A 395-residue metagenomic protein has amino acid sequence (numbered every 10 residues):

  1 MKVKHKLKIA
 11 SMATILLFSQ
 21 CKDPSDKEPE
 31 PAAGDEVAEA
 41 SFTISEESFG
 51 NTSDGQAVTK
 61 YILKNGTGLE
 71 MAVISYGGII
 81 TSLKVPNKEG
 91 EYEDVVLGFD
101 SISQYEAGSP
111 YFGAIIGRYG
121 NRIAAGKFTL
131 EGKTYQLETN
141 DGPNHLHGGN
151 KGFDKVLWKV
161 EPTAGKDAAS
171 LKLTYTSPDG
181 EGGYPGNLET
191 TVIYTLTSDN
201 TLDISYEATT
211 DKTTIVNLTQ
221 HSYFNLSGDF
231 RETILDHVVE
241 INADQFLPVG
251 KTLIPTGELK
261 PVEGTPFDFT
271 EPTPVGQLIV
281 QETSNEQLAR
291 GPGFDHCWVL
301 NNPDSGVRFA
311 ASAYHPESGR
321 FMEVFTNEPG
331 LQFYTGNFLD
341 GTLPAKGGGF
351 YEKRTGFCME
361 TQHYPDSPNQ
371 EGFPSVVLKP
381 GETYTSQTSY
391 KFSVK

Functional and structural regions predicted by a protein language model:
K2-K4, L63: Intrinsic low-complexity, intrinsically disordered segments enriched in polar/basic residues
K4-M12: Sec-dependent signal peptide recognition, specifically the positively charged N-region followed immediately by
L17-Q20: C-terminal motif of bacterial Sec signal peptides marking the signal peptidase cleavage site
P24-L69, S75-K395: An exposed, glycine/acidic-rich loop-and-rim segment of catalytic or binding clefts
